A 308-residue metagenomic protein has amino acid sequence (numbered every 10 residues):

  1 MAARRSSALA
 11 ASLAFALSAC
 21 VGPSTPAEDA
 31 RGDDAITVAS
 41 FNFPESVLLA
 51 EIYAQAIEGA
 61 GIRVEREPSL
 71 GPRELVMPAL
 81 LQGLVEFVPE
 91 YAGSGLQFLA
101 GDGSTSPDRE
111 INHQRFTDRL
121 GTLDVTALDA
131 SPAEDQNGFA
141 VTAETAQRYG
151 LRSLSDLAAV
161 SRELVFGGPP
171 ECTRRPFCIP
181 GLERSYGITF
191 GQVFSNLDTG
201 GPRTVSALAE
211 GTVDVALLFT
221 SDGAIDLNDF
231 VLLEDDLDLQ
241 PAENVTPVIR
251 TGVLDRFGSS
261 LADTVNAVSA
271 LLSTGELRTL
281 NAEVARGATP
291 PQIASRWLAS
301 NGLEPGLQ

Functional and structural regions predicted by a protein language model:
M1-L9: Bacterial N-terminal signal peptides that target proteins for export
A16-A19: C-terminal motif of bacterial Sec signal peptides marking the signal peptidase cleavage site
V21-S24: Bacterial signal peptide processing site
D33-E65, P132-V205, G275, A288-Q292: Bilobed "Venus flytrap"/periplasmic-binding protein-like clamshell domains and structurally analogous long
E45, F177, G181-E183, S260-Q308: An extracytoplasmic/periplasmic, membrane-proximal ligand-sensing/linker region
Q55-A56, E74-V85, G103, P180-S185 (+1 more regions): Short helices/loops that flank or line small-molecule/ion binding pockets
L99-D108, H113-L128, T212, A224-D238: Ligand-binding "clamshell"
N137-Q147, E243-F257: A bilobed periplasmic-binding-protein/Venus flytrap-type ligand-binding module shared by bacterial periplasmic
